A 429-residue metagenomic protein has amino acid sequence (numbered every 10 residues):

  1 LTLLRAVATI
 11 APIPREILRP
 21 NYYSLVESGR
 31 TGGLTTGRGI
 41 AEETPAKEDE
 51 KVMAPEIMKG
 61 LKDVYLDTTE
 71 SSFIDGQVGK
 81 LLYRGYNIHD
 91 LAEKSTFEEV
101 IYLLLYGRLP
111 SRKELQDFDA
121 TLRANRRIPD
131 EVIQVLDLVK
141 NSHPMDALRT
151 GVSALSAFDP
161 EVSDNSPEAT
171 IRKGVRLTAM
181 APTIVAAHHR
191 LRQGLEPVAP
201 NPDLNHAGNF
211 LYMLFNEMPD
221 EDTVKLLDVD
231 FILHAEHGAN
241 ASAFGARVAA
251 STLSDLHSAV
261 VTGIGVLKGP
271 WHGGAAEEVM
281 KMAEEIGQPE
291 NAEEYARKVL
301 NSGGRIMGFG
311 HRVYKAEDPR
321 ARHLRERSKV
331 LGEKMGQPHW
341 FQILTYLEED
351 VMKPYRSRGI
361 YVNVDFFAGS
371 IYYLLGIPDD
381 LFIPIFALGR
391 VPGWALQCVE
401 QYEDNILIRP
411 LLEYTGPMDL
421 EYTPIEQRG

Functional and structural regions predicted by a protein language model:
L1-E43: N-terminal mitochondrial targeting presequence
A41-G429: Hydrophobic alpha-helical bundle cores within soluble ligand-binding/oligomerization subdomains
